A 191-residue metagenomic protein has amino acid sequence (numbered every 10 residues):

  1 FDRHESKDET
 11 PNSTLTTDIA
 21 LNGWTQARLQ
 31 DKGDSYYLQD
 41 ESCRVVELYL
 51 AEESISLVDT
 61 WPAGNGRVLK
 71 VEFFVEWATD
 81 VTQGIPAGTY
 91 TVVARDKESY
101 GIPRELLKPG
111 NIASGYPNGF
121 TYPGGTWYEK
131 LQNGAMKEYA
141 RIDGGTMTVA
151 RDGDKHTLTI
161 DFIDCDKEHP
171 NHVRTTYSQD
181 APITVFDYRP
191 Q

Functional and structural regions predicted by a protein language model:
F1-I19, V75, D143-M147, D161-Q191: Edge beta-strand at a domain terminus
H4-S56: Extreme N-terminal export signal peptides that direct proteins to the secretory pathway
L38-T148: Surface-exposed helix/loop patches within compact recognition domains
R44, R67, D143, D154-H156 (+1 more regions): Residues at beta-strand starts and edge strands
Y49-I55, I160-K167: Secondary-structure transition/turn motif
L131, D152, D166-H169: Acidic surface patches and DE-rich sequence motifs
T148-L158: A short, structured loop/turn motif at beta-sheet edges
